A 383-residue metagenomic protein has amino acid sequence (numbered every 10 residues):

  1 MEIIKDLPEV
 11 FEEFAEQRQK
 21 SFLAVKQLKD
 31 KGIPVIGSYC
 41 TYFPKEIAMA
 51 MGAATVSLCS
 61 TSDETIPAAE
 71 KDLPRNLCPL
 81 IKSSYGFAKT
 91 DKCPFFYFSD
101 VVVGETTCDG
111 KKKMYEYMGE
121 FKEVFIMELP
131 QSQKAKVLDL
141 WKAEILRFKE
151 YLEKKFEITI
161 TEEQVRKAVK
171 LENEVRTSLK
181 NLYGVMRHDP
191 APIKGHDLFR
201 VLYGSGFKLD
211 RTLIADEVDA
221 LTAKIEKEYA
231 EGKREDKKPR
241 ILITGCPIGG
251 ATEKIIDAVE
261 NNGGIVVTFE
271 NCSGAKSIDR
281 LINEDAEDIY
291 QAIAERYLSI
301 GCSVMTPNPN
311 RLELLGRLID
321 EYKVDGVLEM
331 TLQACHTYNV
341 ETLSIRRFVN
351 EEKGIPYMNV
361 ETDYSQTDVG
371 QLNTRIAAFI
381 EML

Functional and structural regions predicted by a protein language model:
M1-P34, L146, E150-I278, N308: A charged, amphipathic alpha-helical module
I3, L343-L383: Peripheral docking tails and interdomain loops at the edges of cofactor- or intermediate-handling domains
V35-K89, T107, M114: An N-terminal, globular interaction/scaffold subdomain
I47-T61, A68-A69, L242, C246-P307 (+2 more regions): Redox- and metal-dependent alpha/beta enzyme cores, enriched for Fe-S-associated oxidoreductases and cofactor-handling
Y85-K154: Acidic/His-rich segments in extracytoplasmic proteins that coordinate ligands and/or metal ions
A88, T306-K323, E341-S344: A short, acidic, amphipathic alpha-helical segment used as a generic capping/interface helix at domain edges
S99, I319, K323-L328: Proline-aspartate-enriched helix->loop->beta-strand connector
K112-K113, C335-E341: Glycine/threonine-rich flexible loop motifs
